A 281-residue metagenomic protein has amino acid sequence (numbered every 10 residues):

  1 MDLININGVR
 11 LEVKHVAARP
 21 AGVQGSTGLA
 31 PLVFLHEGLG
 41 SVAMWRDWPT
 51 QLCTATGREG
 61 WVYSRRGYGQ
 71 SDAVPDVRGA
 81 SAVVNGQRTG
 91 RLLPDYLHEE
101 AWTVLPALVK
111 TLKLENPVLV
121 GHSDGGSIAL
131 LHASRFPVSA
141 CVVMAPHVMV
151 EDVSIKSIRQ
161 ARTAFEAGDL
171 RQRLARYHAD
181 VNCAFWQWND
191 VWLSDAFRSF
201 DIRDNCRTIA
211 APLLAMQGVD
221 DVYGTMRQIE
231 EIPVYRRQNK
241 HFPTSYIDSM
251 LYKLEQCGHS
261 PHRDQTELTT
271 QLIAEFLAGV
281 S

Functional and structural regions predicted by a protein language model:
A18-D76: Conserved HGGG/HGGXW glycine-rich cap/lid loop of the alpha/beta-hydrolase fold
V62-N116: Active-site loop/oxyanion-hole signature of alpha/beta-hydrolase fold enzymes
E115-E151: Conserved hydrolase catalytic core segment
W188-N205: Active-site nucleophile elbow and catalytic-triad environment of alpha/beta-hydrolase enzymes
I209, A215-Q217: Short beta-strand/loop motif that positions the catalytic acidic residue of the alpha/beta-hydrolase fold
A211, T225-Y235: Short alpha-helix in the alpha/beta-hydrolase fold that links the catalytic acid
V219-G224: Acidic catalytic loop of the alpha/beta-hydrolase fold
C257-T270: Catalytic histidine-centered segment of alpha/beta-hydrolase-like enzymes
